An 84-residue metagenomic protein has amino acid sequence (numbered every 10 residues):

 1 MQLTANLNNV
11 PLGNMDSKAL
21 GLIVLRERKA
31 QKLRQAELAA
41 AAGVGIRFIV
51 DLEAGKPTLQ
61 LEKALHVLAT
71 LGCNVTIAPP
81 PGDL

Functional and structural regions predicted by a protein language model:
M1-K18, N74, P79-L84: N-terminal flexible/basic segments that precede or flank functional cores
L22-E37, A41: Short basic helix-loop element that most often maps to the first helix and adjoining turn of HTH DNA-binding modules
I23, F48-D51, A64-V67: Residue-level recognition of specific faces of alpha-helices
R34, G45, N74: Residue-level detector of anion-binding/catalytic polar loops
A42-G43, A78: Short amphipathic alpha-helix starts
G43-P57: Recognition helix of helix-turn-helix/homeodomain-like DNA-binding domains that insert into the DNA major groove
E62-A78: DNA major-groove recognition helix of helix-turn-helix/homeodomain DNA-binding modules
